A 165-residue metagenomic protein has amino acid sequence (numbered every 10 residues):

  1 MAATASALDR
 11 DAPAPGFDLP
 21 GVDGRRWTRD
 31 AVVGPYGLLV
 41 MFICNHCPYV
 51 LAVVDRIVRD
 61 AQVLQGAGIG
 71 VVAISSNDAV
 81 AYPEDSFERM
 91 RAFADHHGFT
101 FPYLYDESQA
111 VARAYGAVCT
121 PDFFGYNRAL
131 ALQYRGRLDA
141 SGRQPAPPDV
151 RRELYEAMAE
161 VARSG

Functional and structural regions predicted by a protein language model:
M1-R163: Chalcogenol-based redox active-site neighborhoods
